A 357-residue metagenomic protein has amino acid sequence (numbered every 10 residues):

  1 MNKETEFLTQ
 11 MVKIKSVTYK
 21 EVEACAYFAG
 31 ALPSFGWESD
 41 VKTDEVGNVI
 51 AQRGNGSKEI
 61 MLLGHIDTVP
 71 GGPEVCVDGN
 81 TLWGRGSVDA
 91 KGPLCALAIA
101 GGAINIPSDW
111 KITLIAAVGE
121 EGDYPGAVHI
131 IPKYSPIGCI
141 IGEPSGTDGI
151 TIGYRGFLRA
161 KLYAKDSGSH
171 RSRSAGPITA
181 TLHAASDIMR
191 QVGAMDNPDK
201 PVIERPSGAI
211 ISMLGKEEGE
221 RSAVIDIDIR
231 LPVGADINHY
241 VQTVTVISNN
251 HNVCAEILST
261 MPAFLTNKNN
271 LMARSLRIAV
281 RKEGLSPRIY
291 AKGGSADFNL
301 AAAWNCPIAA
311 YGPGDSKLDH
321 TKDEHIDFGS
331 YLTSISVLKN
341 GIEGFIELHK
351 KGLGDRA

Functional and structural regions predicted by a protein language model:
M1-S87, F298: Acidic/His- and Gly-rich active-site-bordering loop/insert found across diverse amide/peptide-bond hydrolases
K20-E23, P144, I152, L158-A357: Metal-dependent amide/peptide-bond hydrolase catalytic core, centered on the "pita-bread" metallohydrolase fold
F28, L94-I104, A127-I130, A184-I188 (+2 more regions): Buried hydrophobic packing segments
S57-A116, K133-Y134, K322, T333: Active-site metal-coordination/substrate-binding segment of hydrolases, especially metallo-dependent peptidases
I60-L62, I115, G138-I140, I211 (+1 more regions): Hydrophobic/aromatic beta-strand patches that form the interior of the parallel beta-sheet core in alpha/beta enzyme
D78, Y134-S135, H251, W304: Short, structured coil segments at secondary-structure junctions
V88-D89, G122, G293: Glycosyltransferase donor-binding loop in the core domain
C95-R159: Acidic/histidine-rich catalytic neighborhood of metal-dependent amide-processing enzymes
